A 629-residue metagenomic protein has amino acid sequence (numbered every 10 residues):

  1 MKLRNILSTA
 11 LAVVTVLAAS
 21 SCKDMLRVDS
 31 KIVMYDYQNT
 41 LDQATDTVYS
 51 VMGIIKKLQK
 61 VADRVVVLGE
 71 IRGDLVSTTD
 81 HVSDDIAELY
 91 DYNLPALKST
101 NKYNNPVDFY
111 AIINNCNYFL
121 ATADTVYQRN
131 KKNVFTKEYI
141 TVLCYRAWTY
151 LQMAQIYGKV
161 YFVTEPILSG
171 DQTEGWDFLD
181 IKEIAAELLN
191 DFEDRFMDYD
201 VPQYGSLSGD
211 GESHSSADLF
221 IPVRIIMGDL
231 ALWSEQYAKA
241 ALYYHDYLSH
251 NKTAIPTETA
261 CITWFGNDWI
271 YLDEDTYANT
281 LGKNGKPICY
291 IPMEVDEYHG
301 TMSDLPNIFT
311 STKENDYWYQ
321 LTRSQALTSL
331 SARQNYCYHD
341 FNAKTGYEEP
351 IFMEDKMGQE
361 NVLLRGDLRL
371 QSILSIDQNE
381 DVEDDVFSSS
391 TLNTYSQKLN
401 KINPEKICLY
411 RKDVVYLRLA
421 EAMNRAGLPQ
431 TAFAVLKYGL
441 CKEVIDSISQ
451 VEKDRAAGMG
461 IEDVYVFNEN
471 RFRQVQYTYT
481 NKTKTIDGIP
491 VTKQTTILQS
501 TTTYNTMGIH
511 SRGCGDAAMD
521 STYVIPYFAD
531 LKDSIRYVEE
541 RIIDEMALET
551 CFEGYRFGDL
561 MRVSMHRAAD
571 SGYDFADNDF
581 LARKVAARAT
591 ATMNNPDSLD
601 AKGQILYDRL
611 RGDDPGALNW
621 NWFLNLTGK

Functional and structural regions predicted by a protein language model:
M1-S20: Sec-dependent bacterial lipoprotein signal peptides
S21-C22, S215, T301-M302, K406-I407 (+1 more regions): Long, intrinsically disordered, low-complexity segments
C22-L75, R611-K629: Acidic, glycine-rich segments characteristic of secretory precursors and extracytoplasmic regions
V48-Y49, D84-G158, W176-A186, E193-D200 (+4 more regions): Conserved, well-structured interaction surfaces
V65-T79, Q203-T322, Q450-D463, I525-K532: Short, surface-exposed recognition loops and adjoining beta-strand edges that mediate ligand/DNA contacts, enriched
Y338-K412, E452-I461: Flexible, polar/acidic helix-loop-strand segments at domain edges
